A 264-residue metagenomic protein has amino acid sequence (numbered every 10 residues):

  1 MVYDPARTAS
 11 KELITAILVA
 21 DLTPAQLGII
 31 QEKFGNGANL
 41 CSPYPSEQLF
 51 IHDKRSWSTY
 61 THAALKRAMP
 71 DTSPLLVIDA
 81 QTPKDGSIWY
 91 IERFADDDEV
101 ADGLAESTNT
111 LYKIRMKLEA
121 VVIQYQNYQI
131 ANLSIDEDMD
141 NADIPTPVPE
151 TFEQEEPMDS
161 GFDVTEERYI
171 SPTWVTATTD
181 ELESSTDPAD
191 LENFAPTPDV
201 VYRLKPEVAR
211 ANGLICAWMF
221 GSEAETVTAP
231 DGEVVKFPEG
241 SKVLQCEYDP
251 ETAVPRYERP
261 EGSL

Functional and structural regions predicted by a protein language model:
M1-K117, D159, V164-L264: Extended, charge-biased low-complexity segments that typically form long amphipathic alpha-helices/coiled-coils
I114-S160: Extended amphipathic alpha-helical scaffold segments
